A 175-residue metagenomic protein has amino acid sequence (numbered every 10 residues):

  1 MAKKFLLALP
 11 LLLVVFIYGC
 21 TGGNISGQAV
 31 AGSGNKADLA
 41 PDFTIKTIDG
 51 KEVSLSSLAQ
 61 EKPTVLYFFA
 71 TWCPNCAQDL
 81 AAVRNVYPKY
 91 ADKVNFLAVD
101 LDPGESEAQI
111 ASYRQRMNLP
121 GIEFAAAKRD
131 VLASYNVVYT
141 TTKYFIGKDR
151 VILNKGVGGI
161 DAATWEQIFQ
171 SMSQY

Functional and structural regions predicted by a protein language model:
M1-T44, E166-F169, Y175: N-terminal targeting signals for export/organelle localization
F43-T64: A short beta-strand-turn-helix
K62-T64, F69-W72, Y139: Short pre-active-site segment immediately N-terminal to redox-active cysteine/selenocysteine motifs in thiol-based
V65-L66, F96, K143: Hydrophobic beta-strand anchors of alpha/beta hydrolase catalytic cores
F68-N85: Conserved redox-active cysteine motifs that mediate thiol-disulfide chemistry, especially di-cysteine Cys-X(1-2)-Cys
V94-E107, G121-R129: Thiol-based oxidoreductase modules, predominantly thioredoxin-like and allied folds used for disulfide exchange
Y113-D149: Short, internal strand/loop/helix patches that form the active-site neighborhood or redox-interaction surface
F145-Y175: Thiol-/selenol-based redox modules, centered on thioredoxin-like and closely related oxidoreductase domains
